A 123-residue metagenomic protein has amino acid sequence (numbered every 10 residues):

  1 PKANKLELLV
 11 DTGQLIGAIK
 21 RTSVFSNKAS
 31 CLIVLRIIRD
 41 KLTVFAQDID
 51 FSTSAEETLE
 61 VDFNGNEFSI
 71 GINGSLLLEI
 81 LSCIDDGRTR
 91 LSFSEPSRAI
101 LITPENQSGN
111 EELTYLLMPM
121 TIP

Functional and structural regions predicted by a protein language model:
A3-P123: DNA polymerase processivity clamps
